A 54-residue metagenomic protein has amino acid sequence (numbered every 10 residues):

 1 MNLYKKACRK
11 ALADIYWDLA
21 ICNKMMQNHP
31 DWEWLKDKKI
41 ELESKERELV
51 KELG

Functional and structural regions predicted by a protein language model:
M1-M26: N-terminal acidic leader/helix
A7, D14, W34, K38-E41: Alpha-helical initiation/capping and key positions within long helical/coiled-coil segments
K10, P30, E46-E48: Positively charged, low-complexity intrinsically disordered regions
K24-K36: Charged, low-complexity interaction regions
E41-G54: Amphipathic alpha-helical coiled-coil segments
